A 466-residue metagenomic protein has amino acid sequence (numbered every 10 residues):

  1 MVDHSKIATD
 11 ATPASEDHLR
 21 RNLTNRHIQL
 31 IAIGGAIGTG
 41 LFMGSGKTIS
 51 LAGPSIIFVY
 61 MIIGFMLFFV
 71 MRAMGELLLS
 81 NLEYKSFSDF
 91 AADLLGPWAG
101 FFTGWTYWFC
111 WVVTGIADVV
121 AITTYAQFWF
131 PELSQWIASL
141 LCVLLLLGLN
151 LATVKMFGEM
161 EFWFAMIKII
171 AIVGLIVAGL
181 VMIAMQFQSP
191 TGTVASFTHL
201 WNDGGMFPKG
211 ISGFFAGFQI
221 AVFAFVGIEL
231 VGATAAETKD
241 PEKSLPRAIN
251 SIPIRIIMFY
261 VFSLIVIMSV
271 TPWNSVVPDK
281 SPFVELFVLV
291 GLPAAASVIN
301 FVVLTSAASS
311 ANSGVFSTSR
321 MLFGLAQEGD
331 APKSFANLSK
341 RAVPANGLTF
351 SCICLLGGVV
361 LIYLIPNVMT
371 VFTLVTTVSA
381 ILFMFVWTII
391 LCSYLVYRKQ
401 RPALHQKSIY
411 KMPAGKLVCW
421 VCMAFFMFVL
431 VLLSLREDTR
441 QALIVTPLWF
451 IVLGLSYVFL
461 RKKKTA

Functional and structural regions predicted by a protein language model:
M1-S45, S50-S55, F68-R72, E83-Y84 (+4 more regions): Membrane-interface "cap" regions at the ends of multi-pass membrane proteins
D3-S15, A92, V119-S139, A171-G174 (+4 more regions): Helix-loop-helix connectors at the membrane interface of multi-pass transporters/channels
A14-L19, I56-I57, P131-S134, M166-F301: Helix-loop-helix junctions that connect adjacent transmembrane segments in multi-pass membrane transporters
R20, M43-A138, I254-I257, V261-F262 (+1 more regions): Extracellular loop-to-transmembrane helix junctions
E83, T106-A121, F225-T238, A296-K333 (+3 more regions): Membrane-helix boundary/coupling elements in multi-pass transport proteins
D89-A92, G96, F128, W201-G204 (+2 more regions): TM-loop-TM module centered on a large, flexible mid-protein loop between adjacent transmembrane helices in multi-pass
T123, I137-A195, V226, I249-P253 (+3 more regions): Membrane-interface loop-to-helix entry segments
W163-F164, S334-A345, M384-E437: C-terminal membrane-solvent junction of multi-pass transporters and transport-like membrane proteins
